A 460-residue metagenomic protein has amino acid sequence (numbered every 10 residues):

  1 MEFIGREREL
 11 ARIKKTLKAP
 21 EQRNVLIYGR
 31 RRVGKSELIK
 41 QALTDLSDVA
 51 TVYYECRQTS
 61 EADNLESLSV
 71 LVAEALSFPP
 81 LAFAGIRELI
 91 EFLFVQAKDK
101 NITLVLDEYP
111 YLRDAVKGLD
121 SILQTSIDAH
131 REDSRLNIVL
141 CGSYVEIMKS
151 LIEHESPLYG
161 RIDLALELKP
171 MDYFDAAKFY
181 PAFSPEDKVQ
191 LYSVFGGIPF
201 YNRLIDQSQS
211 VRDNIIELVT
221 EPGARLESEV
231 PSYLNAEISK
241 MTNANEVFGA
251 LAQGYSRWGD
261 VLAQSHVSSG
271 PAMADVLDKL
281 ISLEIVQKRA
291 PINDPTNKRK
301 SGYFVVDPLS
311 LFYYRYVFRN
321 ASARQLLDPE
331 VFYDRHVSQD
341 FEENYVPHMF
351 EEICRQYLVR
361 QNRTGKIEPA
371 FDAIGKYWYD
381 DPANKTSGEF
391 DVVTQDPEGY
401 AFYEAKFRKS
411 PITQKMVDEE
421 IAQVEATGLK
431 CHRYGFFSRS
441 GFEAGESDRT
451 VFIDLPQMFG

Functional and structural regions predicted by a protein language model:
M1-R335: Phosphate-binding site recognition
S301-G460: A cross-kingdom feature that marks ATP-driven nucleic-acid transaction machinery
